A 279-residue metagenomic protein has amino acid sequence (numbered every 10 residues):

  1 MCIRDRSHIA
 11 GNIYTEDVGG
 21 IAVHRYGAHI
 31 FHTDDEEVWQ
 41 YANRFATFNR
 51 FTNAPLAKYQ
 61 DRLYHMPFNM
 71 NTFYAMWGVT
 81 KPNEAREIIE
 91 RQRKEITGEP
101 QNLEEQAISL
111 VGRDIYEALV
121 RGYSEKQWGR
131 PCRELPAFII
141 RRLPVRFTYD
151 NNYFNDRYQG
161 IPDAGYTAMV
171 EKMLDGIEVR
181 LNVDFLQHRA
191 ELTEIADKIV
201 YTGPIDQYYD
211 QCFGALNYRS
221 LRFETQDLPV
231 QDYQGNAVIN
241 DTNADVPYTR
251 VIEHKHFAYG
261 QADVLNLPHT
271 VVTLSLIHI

Functional and structural regions predicted by a protein language model:
M1-D5, I277-I279: Conserved small/polar residues in nucleotide/adenosyl-binding loops
R4-E16: Glycine-rich FAD pyrophosphate-binding loop
I13-H24, F31-E84: A conserved beta-strand/loop capping segment in the N-terminal third of enzymes that catalyze redox or closely related
R25-H29, Q159, T225: A short acidic, glycine-rich active-site loop that binds or catalyzes chemistry on phosphate/adenosine moieties
F51-N53, N182-D184, H254: Conserved beta-strand termini and adjacent loop/short-helix elements that scaffold enzyme active sites in alpha/beta
A57-K198, T202-Y209: Active-site/ligand-binding neighborhood in enzyme catalytic cores
F185-L276: Mid-domain catalytic core of redox enzymes that form a hydrophobic substrate pocket/lid adjacent to a catalytic redox
